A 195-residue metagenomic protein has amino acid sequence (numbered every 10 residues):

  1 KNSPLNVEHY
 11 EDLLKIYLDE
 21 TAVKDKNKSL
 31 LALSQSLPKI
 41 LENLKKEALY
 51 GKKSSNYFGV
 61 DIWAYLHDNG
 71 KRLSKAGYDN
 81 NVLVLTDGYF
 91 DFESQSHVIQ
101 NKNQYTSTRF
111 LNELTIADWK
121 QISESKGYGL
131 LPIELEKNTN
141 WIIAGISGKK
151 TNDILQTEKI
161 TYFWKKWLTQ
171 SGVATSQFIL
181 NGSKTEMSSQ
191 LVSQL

Functional and structural regions predicted by a protein language model:
K1-I16, N81-L85: Von Willebrand factor
N2-L5, G88-D91, S147-K150: Solvent-exposed loop/turn segments at secondary-structure junctions within structured extracellular/periplasmic domains
L5-Y10, E93-H97, N152-Q156, S188: A short acidic (Asp/Glu
E8-A32, N101-K120: Short, flexible helix-coil linker/hinge segments at the edges of structured domains or between repeats
Y17-Y78, F90: Von Willebrand factor
Y50, Y57-F58, F90-F92, F110 (+2 more regions): Phenylalanine-focused residue identity feature
G59-N140: Flexible, glycine-rich surface segments
R109-L195: Von Willebrand factor type A / integrin I
